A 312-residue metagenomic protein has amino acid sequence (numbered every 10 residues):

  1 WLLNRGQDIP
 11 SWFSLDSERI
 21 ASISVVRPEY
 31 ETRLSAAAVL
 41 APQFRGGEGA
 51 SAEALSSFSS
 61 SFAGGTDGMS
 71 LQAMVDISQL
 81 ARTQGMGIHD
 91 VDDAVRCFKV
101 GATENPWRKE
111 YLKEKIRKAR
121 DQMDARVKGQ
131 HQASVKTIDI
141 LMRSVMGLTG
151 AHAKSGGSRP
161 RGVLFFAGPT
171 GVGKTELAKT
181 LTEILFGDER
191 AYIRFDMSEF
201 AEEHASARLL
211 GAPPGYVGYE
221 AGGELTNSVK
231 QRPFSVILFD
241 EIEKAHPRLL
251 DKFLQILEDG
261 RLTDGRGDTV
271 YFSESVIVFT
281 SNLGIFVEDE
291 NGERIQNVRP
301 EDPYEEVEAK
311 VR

Functional and structural regions predicted by a protein language model:
W1-D8, D76-R312: AAA+ P-loop NTPase nucleotide-binding core of proteostasis motors
W1-H89, A221, V229, L254-E258: ATP/nucleotide-binding catalytic cores
